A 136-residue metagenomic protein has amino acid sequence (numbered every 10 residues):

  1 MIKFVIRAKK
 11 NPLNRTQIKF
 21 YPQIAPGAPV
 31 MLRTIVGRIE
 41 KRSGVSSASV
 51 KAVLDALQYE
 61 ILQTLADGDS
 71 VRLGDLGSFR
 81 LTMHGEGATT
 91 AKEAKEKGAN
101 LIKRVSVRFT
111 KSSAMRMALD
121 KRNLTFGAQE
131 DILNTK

Functional and structural regions predicted by a protein language model:
M1-A52, Q58-K136: Strongly charged
